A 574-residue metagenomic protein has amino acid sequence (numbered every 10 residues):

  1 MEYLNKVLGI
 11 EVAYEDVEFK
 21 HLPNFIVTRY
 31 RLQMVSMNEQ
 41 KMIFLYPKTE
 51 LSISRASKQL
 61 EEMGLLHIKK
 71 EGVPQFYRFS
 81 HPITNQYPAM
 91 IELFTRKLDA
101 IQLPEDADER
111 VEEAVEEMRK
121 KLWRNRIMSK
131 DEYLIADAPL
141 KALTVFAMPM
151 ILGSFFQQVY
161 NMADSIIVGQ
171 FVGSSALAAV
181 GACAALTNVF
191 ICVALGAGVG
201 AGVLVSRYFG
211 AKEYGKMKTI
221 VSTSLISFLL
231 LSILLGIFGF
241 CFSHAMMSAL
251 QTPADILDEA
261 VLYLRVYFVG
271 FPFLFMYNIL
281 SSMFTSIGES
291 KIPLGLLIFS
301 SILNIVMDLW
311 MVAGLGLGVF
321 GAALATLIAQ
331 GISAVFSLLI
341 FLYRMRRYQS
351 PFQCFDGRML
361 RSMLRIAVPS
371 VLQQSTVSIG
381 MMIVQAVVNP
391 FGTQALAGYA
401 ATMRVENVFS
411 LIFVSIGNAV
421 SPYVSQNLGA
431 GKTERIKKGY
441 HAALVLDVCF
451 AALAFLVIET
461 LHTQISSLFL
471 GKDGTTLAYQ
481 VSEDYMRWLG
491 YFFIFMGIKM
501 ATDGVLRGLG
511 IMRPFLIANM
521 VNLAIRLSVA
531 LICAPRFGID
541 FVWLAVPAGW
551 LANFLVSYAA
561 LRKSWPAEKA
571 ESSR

Functional and structural regions predicted by a protein language model:
M1-K41, E92-R96, A100-I101, L122: Short recognition helix of helix-turn-helix/winged-helix DNA-binding domains
Y14, V27-H81: Winged helix-turn-helix DNA-binding recognition segment
W123-A147, V205-G270, G314-V368, V424-Y491 (+1 more regions): Short alpha-helical transmembrane segments in multi-pass integral membrane proteins
V145, V168-N188, A254-E259, V319-F320 (+4 more regions): Interfacial/gating helices of multi-pass transporter permease domains
V145-D164, V266, S300, A329-S333 (+4 more regions): Transmembrane helical elements of multi-pass membrane transporters/channels
F155, V159-L177, M247-A254, W310-L317 (+6 more regions): Helix-terminus/linker motif at the lipid-water interface of multi-pass membrane proteins
L177-I237, L274-P293, G398-H462, M496-G510 (+1 more regions): Small-residue-rich hydrophobic transmembrane alpha-helices
G198, Y267-T285, P293-S301, A322-V335 (+4 more regions): Short runs within selected transmembrane alpha-helices of multi-pass transporters and secretion channels
